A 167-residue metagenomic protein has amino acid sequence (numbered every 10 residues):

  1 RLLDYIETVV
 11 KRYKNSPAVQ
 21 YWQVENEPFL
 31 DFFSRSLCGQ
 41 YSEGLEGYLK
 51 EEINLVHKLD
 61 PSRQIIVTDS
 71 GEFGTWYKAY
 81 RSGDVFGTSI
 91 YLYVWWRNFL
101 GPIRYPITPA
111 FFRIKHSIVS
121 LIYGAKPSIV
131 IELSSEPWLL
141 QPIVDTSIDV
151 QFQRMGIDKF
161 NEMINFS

Functional and structural regions predicted by a protein language model:
R1-S62, W76, R97-P102, V144-T146 (+1 more regions): Active-site cleft segment of glycoside hydrolase catalytic domains centered on the general acid/base Glu
E43-G47, E51-N54, D60-I66, S70-I143: Glycoside hydrolase catalytic-domain groove-lining segments
A125-S167: Substrate-binding cleft of secreted/luminal carbohydrate-active enzymes
